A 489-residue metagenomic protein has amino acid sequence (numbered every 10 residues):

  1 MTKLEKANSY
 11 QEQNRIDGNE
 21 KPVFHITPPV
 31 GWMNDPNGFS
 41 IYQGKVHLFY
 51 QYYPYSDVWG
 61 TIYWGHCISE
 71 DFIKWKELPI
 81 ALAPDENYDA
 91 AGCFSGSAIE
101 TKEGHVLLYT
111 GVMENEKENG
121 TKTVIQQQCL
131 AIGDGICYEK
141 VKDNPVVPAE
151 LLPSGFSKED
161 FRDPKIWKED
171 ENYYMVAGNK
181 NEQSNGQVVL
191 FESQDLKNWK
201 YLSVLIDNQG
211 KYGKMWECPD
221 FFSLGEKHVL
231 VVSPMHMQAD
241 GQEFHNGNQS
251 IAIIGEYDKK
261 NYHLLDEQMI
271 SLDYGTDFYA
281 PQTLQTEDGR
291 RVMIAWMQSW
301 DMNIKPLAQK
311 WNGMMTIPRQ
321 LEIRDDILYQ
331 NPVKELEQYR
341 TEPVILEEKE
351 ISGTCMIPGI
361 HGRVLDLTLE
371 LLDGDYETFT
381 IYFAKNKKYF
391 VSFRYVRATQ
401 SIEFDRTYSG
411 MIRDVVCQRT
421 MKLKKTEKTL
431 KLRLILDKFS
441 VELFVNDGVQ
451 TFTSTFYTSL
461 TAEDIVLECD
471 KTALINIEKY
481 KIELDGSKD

Functional and structural regions predicted by a protein language model:
M1-D163, K168-K211, S223-Y274, M297-E347 (+4 more regions): Beta-rich carbohydrate-recognition and catalytic domains
E5-E12, S250-D489: Beta-rich accessory regions
